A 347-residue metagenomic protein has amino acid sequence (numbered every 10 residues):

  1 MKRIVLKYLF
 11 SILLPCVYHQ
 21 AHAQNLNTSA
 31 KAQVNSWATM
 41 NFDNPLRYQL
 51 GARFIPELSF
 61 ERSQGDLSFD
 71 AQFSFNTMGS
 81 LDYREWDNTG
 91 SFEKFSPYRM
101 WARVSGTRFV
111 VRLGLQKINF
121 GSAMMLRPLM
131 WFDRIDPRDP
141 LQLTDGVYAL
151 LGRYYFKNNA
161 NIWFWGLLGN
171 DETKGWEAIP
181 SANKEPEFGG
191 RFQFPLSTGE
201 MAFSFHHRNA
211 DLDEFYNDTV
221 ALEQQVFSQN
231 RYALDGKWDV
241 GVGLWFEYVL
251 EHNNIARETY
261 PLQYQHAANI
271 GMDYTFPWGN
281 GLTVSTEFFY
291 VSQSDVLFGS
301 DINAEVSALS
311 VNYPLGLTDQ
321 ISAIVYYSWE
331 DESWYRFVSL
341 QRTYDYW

Functional and structural regions predicted by a protein language model:
A23-F42, F69, A160: Transmembrane beta-strand segments of Gram-negative outer membrane beta-barrel proteins
A30-A32, F69-F73, L113, G152 (+8 more regions): Membrane-embedded beta-strand positions of outer-membrane beta-barrel proteins
V34-F42, R62-D66, F73-G79, G106-R108 (+10 more regions): Transmembrane beta-strands of outer-membrane beta-barrel pores
L46-F54, E93-Y98, S105, T144-Y148 (+7 more regions): Residues that define the transmembrane beta-barrel architecture of outer-membrane proteins
F54-R62, R99-V104, L150-Y154, G190-F194 (+4 more regions): Residues on the lipid-exposed face of transmembrane beta-strands in outer-membrane beta-barrel proteins
E61-L167, F194: Outer membrane beta-barrel
G65-F69, R108-V111, N159-I162, L196-F203 (+4 more regions): Repeated loop/turn-to-beta-strand initiation elements of outer-membrane beta-barrel proteins
T198, K237-S328: Detector for outer-membrane/organellar transmembrane beta-barrel domains, recognizing the amphipathic beta-strand
